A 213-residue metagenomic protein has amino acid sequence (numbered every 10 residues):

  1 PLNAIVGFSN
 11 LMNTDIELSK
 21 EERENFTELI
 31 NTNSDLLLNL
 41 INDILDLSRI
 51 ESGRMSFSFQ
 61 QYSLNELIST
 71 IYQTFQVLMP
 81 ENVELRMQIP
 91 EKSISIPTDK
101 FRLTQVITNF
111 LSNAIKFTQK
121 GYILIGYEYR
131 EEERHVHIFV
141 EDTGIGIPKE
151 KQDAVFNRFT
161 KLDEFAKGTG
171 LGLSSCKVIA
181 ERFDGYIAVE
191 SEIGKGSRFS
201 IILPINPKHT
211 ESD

Functional and structural regions predicted by a protein language model:
N3-G7, I147-F159: Short conserved segment of the HATPase_c
N13-K20: Short acidic helix/loop segment immediately C-terminal to the autophosphorylated histidine in two-component histidine
T32-L37, G168: Short alpha-helical segment of the dimerization/phosphotransfer core of two-component systems
L36-L47, L67, V106: Coiled-coil phosphoacceptor/dimerization helix of two-component systems
S48-F59: Helix-loop junction within the histidine kinase core
S58-S63, P80-I94: Conserved catalytic submotifs in the C-terminal HATPase_c
D184-E190: Glycine-rich ATP-binding loops of the HATPase_c
